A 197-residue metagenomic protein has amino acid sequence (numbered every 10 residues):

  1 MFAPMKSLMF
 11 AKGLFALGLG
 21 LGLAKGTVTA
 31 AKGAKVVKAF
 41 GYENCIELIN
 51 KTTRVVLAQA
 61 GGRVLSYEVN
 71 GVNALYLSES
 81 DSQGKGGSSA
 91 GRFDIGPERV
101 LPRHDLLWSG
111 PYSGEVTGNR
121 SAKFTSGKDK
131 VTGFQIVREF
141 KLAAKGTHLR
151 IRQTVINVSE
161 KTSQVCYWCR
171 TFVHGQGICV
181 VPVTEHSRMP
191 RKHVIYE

Functional and structural regions predicted by a protein language model:
M1-M9: N-terminal secretory signal peptides that target proteins for export/translocation
K6, A24-G26: Low-complexity intrinsically disordered segments
K12-G22: Bacterial N-terminal signal peptides
V28-R150, T154-E197: Surface-exposed acidic/polar loop and edge beta-strand patches at domain peripheries
